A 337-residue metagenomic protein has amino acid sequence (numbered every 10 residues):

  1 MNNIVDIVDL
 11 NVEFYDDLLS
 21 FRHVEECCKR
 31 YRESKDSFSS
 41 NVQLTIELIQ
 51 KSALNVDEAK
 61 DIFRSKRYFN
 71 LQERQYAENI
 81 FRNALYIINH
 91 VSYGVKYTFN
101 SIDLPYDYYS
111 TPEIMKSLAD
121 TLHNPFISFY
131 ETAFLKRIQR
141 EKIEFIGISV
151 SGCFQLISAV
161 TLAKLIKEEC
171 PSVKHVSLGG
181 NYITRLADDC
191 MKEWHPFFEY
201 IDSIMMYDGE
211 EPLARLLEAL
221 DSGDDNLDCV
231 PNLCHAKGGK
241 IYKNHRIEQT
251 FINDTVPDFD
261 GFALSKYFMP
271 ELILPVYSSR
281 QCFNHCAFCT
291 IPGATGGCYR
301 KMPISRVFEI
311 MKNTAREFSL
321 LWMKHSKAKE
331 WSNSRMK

Functional and structural regions predicted by a protein language model:
M1-S40, L104-H245: Glycine-rich beta-alpha loop elements in corrinoid/cobalamin-binding modules across cobalamin-dependent enzymes
I7-K96: Non-catalytic, alpha-helical, charged scaffold/linker segments that couple or flank catalytic or architectural cores
F14-D16, R185, T250, T295 (+1 more regions): Flexible, glycine-rich phosphate/dinucleotide-binding loops and adjacent beta-alpha linkers at cofactor/substrate
D57-Y93, R137-F145, S149-V150, I204 (+4 more regions): Short, charged N-terminal helix-start/capping segments
I80, Y86-F134, E271-I291, T295-G296: Active-site cores of enzymes that catalyze phosphoryl transfer or operate on phosphate-rich substrates
V91-V95, P125, G223-D224, T314 (+1 more regions): Short secondary-structure junctions and interdomain/linker hinges
H245-I252: A short, sequence-level motif marking secondary-structure junctions
D254-K337: Radical SAM [4Fe-4S] cluster-binding motif and immediate context
